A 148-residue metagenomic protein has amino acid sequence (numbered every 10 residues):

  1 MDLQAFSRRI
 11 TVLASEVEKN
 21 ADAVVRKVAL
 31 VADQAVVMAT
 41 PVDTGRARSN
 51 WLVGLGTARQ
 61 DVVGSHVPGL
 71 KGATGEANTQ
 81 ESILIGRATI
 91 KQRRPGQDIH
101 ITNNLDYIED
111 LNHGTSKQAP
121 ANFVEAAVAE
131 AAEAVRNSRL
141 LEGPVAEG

Functional and structural regions predicted by a protein language model:
M1-G148: Short, Lys/Arg-rich flexible segments
